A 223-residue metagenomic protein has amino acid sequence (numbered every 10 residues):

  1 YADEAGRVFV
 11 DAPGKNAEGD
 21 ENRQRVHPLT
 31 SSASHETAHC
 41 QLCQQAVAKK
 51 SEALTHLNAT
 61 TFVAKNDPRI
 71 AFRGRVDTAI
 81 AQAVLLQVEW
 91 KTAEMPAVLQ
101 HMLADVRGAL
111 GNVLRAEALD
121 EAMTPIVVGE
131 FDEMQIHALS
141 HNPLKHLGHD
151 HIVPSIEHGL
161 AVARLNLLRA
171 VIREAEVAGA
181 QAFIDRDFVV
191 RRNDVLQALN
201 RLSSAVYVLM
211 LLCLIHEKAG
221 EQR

Functional and structural regions predicted by a protein language model:
Y1-R223: Phosphate/pyrophosphate-binding loop motifs in nucleotide- or prenyl diphosphate-using proteins
